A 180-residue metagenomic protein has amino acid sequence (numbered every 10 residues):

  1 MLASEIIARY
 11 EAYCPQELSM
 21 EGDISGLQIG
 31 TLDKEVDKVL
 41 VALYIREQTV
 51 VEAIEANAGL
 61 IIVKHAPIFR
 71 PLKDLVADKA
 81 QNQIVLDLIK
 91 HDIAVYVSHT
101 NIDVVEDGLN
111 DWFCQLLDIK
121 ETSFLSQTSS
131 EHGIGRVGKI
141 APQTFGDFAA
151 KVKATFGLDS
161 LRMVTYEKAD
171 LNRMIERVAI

Functional and structural regions predicted by a protein language model:
M1-I180: Hydrophobic structural segments
